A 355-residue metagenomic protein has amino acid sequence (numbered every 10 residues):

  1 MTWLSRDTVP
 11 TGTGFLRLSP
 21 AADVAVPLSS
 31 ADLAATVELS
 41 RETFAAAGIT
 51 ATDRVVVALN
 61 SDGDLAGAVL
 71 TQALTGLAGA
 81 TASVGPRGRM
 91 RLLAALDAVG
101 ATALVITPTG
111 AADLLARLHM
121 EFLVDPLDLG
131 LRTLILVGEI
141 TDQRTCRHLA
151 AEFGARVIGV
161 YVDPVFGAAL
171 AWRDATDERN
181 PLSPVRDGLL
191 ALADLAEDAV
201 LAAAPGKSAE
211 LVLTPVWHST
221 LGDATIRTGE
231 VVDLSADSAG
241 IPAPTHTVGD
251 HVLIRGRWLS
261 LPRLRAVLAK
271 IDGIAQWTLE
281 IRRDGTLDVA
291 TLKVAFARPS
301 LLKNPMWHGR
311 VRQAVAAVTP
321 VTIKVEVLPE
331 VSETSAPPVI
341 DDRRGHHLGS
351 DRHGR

Functional and structural regions predicted by a protein language model:
M1-A35, L39: Active-site diphosphate/adenylate-binding microenvironment
G14-F15, V57, I106, L136: Redox-cofactor binding/interface segments in oxidoreductases and associated redox assembly factors
V26-L28, T52-L59, L92-L93, G100-A103: Short acidic, glycine/Ser/Thr-rich loop/turn "cap" segments at secondary-structure junctions
D32-A35, A80-V84: Short, flexible loop segments at the rims of nucleotide/cofactor-binding pockets, characterized by
E38-A73: Conserved AMP-binding loop of ANL adenylate-forming enzymes
Q72-A82, T102: A short helix-loop-beta submotif of the ANL/AMP-binding
V84-R355: Active-site glycine/GP-rich loop and adjacent strand/helix microenvironment that borders small-molecule binding pockets
